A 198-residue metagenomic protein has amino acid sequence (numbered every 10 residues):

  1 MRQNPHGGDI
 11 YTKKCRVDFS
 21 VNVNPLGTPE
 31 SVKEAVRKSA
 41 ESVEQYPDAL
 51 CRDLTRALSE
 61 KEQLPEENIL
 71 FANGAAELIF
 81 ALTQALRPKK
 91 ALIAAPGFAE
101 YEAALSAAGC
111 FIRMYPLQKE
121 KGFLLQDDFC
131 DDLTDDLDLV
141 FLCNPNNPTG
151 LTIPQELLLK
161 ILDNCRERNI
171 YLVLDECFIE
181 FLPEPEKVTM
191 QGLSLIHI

Functional and structural regions predicted by a protein language model:
M1-Q45: N-terminal "arm"/small-domain region of PLP-dependent enzymes with the aminotransferase-like
N22-P25, A75-A76, F98, N144-P148 (+1 more regions): Short glycine-rich anion-binding loops that position phosphate/pyrophosphate groups of nucleotides and phosphorylated
P47, S59-A81: Short loop-beta-helix segment that forms the pyridoxal 5′-phosphate
Q84-L142: PLP-dependent aminotransferase-like
L105, C165, L193-S194: A generic structural signal for well-ordered alpha-helical segments
K119-E184: Active-site phosphate-binding strand-loop segment of PLP-dependent enzymes
I196-I198: Conserved small/polar residues in nucleotide/adenosyl-binding loops
